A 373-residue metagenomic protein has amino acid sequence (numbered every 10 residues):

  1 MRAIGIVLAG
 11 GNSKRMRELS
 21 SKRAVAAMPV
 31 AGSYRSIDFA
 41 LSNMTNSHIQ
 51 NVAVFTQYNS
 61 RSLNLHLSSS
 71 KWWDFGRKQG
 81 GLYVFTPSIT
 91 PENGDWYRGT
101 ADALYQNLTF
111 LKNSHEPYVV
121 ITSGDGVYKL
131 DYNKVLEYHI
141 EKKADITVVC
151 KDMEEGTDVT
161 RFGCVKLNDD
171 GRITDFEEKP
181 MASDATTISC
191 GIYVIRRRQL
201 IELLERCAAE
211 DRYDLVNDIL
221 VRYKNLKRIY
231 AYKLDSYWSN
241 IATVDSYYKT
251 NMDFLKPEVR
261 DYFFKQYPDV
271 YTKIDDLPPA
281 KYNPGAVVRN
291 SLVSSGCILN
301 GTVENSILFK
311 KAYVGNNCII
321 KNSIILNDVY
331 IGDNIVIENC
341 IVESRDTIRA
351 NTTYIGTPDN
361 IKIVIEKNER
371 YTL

Functional and structural regions predicted by a protein language model:
M1-F254, V364-E366: Unchanged
M1-I4, R198, R206-L373: Left-handed beta-helix
